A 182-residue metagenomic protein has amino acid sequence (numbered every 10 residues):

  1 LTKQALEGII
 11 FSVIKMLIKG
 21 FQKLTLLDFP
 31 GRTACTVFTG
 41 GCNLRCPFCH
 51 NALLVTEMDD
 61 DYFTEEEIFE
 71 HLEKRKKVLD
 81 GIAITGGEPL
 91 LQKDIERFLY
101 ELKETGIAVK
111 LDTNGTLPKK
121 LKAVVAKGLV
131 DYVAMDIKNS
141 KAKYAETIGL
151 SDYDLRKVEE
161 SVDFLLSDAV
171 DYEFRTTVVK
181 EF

Functional and structural regions predicted by a protein language model:
Q4: Cationic, low-complexity basic patches in intrinsically disordered or flexible, solvent-exposed regions
I9-S12: Short, positively charged and aromatic/hydrophobic N-terminal segments
I14-R32: Short, charged low-complexity linear segments at domain edges
F29-F63: Canonical Radical SAM [4Fe-4S] cluster-binding loop centered on the CxxxCxxC motif and its immediate flanking residues
F38, T85, D136: Short beta-strand segments
A52-I82: Conserved alpha-helical substructure of the radical SAM core
M58-D61, G87-E88, K110-L111: Short, flexible loop segments at the rims of nucleotide/cofactor-binding pockets, characterized by
F69-K74, V78-G81, L90-F182: Conserved AdoMet/S-adenosylmethionine-binding subsite of the radical SAM
